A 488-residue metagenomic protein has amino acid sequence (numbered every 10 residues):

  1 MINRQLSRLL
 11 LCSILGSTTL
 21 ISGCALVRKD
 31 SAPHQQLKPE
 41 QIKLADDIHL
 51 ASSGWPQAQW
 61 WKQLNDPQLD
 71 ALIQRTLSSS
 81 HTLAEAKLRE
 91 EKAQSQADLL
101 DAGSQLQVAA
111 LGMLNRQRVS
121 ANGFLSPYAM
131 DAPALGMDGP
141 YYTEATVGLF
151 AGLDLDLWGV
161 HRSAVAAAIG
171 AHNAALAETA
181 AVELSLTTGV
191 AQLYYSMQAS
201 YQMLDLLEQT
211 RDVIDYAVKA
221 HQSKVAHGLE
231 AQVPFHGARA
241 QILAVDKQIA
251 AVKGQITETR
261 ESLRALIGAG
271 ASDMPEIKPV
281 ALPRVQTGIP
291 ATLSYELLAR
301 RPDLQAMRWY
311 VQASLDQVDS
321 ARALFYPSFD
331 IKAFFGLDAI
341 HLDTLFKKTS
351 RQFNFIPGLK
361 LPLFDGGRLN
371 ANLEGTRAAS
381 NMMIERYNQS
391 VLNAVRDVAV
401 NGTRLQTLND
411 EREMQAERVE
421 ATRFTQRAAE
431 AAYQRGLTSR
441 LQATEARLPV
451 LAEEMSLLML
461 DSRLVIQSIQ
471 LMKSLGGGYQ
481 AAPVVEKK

Functional and structural regions predicted by a protein language model:
I2-S78, S126-D131, D138, I169 (+3 more regions): Terminal intrinsically disordered/low-complexity segments used for targeting and assembly
W55-L64, M113-F150, D273-P290, D319 (+2 more regions): Small/polar, glycine/serine/threonine/aspartate-rich low-complexity segments that form flexible
L69-A71, E144-T146, Q192, G237 (+2 more regions): Transmembrane beta-barrel architecture of outer-membrane proteins
I73, T146-F150, Y194, R239 (+3 more regions): Membrane-embedded beta-strand positions in outer-membrane beta-barrel channels/transporters
A84-E85, D101, Y141, L155-E183 (+8 more regions): Sec/SRP-type N-terminal targeting helices
A177-L293, R404, L408, A428-A431 (+2 more regions): Periplasmic alpha-helical coiled-coil/stalk elements that build and connect Gram-negative outer-membrane
V225-L229, Y433-L437, S474-G478: A short glycine-centered flexible hinge/capping loop motif at secondary-structure junctions
